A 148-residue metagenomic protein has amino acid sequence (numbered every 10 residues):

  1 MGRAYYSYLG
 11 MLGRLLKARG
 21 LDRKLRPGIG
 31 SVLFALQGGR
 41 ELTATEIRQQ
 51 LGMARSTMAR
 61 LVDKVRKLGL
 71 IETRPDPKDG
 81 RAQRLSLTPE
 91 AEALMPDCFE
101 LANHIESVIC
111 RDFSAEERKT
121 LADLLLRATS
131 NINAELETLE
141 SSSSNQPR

Functional and structural regions predicted by a protein language model:
M1, L33-L36, L125: Hydrophobic structural patches
M1-G2, R55, M95, R118: Amphipathic, non-membrane alpha-helical segments in soluble helical-bundle scaffolds
R3-M11: Long, low-complexity, charged/polar intrinsically disordered regions in eukaryotic proteins
Y5, R26-V32, A91, E106 (+1 more regions): The N-cap/first-turn positions of alpha helices within or immediately adjacent to helix-turn-helix DNA-binding domains
G10-T57, V62, L68, L139-S142: N-terminal helix-turn-helix DNA-binding core of bacterial DNA-binding proteins
R14, A18, G38, D97 (+2 more regions): Conserved amphipathic alpha-helical interaction elements at protein-protein interfaces in regulatory, energy-coupling
E41, D63-L126, S130: Charged, amphipathic alpha-helical coiled-coil/dimerization segments
N131-R148: Short amphipathic alpha-helical interaction elements located at domain edges and within/adjacent to intrinsically
